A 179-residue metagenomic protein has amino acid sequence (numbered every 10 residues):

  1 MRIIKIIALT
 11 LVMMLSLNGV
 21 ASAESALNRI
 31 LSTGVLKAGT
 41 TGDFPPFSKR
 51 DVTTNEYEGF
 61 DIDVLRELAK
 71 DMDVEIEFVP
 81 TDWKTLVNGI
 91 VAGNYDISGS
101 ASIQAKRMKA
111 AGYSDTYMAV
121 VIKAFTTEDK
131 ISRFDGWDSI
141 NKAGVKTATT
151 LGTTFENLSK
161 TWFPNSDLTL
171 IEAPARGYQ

Functional and structural regions predicted by a protein language model:
M1-A8: Bacterial N-terminal signal peptides that target proteins for export
A8-S16: Bacterial N-terminal signal peptides
N18-A23: Sec/Tat signal peptide C-region and signal peptidase I cleavage site
E24-A101, K109: Extracytoplasmic small-molecule ligand-binding "clamshell" domains of the periplasmic binding protein/Venus flytrap
S48-T54, L65-V74, G136-N141, T154-A173: Ligand-binding cleft/hinge of the Venus flytrap
V52, K106-V120, N165: Ligand-binding "clamshell"
G112-T126, K142, T161: Short Pro/Gly-enriched coil loops immediately N-terminal to beta-strands
E128-V145: Flexible hinge/capping segments at coil-to-helix
